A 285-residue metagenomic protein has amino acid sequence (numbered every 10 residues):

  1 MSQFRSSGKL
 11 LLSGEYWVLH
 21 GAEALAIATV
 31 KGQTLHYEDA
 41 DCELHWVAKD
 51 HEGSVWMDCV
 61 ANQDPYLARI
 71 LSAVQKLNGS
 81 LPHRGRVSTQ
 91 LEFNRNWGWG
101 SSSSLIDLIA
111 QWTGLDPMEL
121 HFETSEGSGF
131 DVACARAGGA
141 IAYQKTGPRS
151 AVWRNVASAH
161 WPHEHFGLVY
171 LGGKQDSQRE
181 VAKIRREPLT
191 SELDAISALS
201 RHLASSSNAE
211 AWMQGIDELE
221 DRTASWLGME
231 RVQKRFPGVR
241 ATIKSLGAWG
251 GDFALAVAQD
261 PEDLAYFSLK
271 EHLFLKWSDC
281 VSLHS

Functional and structural regions predicted by a protein language model:
S2-S7, L11, V18, H36-A68 (+5 more regions): C-terminal nucleotide
S7, E15-A28: N-terminal ordered "arm"
A22-D41: Structural signature of FAD isoalloxazine-binding scaffolds in flavoprotein oxidoreductases
E23, D107, Q111, A256-V257: N-terminal low-complexity, intrinsically disordered patches enriched in charged
A28-V30, L105, R185-E187: Glycine-rich, phosphate-binding/catalytic loops in enzymes
H83-G85: Residue-level recognition of the N-termini of beta-strands and the immediately preceding loop/turn
V87-W97: Short acidic, glycine/Ser/Thr-rich loop/turn "cap" segments at secondary-structure junctions
N96-D116: DPxDG-like acidic metal-binding loop motif
